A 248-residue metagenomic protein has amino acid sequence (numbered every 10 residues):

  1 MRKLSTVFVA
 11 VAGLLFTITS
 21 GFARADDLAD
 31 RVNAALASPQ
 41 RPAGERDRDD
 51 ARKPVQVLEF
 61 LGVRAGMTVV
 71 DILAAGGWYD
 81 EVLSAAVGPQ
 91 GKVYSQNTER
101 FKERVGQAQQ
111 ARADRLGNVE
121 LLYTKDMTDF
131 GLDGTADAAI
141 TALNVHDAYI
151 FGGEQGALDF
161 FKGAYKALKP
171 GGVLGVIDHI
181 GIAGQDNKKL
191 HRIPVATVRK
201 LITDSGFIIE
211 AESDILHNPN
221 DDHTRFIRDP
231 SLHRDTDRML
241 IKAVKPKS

Functional and structural regions predicted by a protein language model:
L28-F60, R64: Class I SAM-dependent methyltransferase Rossmann-like catalytic core, especially the SAM/SAH-binding loop
A65-A75: Conserved class I S-adenosyl-L-methionine
M67, L116, F130-L143: A short acidic, Gly/Pro-enriched loop at the edge of an enzyme's catalytic core that lines a small-molecule cofactor
S84-A85, Q155-P170: A short glycine-rich, Lys/Arg-flanked "PGG" loop and its adjoining helix->strand segment in the class I
R104-G131: S-adenosyl-L-methionine
A136-L158: A short SAM/SAH-binding and catalytic strip from SAM-dependent methyltransferases
G171-I180: Conserved beta-strand signature within the Rossmann-like core of class I S-adenosyl-L-methionine
S205, D222-S248: Core SAM-dependent methyltransferase catalytic element
